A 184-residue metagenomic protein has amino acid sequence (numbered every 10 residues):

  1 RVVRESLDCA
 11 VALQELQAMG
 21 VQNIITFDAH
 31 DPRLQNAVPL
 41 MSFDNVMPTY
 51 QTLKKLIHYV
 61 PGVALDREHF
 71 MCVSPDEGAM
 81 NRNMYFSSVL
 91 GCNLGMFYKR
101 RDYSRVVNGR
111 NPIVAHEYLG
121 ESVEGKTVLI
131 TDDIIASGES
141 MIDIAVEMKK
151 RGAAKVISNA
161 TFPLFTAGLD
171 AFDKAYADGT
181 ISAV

Functional and structural regions predicted by a protein language model:
R1-V184: PRPP-associated nucleotide enzymes
